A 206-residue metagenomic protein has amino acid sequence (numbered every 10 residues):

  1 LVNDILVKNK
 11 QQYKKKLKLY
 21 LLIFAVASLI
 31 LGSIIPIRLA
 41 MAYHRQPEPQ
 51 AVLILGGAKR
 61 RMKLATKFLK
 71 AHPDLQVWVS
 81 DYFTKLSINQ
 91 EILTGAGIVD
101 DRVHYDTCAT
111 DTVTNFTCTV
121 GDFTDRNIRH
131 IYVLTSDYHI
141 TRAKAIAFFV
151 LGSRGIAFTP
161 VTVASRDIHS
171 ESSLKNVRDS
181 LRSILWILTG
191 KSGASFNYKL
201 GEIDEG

Functional and structural regions predicted by a protein language model:
L1-K15: N-terminal Lys/Arg-rich, disordered targeting/topogenic segments
D4-I5, I34-N176: A structural signal for short, hydrophobic/glycine-enriched beta-strand patches
K15-L19, M62: Hydrophobic alpha-helical segments, especially transmembrane helices and their immediate juxtamembrane helical caps
K18-I35: Hydrophobic membrane-insertion alpha-helices, especially the h-region of bacterial N-terminal signal peptides
S172-K199: A transmembrane-helix-recognition feature enriched in membrane-embedded lipid enzymes and envelope glyco-/phospholipid
L200-E205: Long, charged alpha-helical interface segments
